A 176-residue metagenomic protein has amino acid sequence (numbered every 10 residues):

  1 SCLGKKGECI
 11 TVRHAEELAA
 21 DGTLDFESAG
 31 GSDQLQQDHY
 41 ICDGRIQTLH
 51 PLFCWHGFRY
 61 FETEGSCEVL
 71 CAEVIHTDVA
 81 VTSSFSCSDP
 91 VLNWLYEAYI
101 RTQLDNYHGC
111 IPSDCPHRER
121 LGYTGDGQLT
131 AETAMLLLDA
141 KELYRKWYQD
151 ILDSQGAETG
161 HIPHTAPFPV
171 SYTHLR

Functional and structural regions predicted by a protein language model:
S1-H117, G125, E142-W147, I151 (+1 more regions): Extracellular/oxidizing-compartment recognition motifs
L121-L138: Extended ligand-binding clefts on enzyme/binding-domain cores
E132-M135, Q149, D153: Generic alpha-helical structural context detector
T173-H174: Conserved small/polar residues in nucleotide/adenosyl-binding loops
